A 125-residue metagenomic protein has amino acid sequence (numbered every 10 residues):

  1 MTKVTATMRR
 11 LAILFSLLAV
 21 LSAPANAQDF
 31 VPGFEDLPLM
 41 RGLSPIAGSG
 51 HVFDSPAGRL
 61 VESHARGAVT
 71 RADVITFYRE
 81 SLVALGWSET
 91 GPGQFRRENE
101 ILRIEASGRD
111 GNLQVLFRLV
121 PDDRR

Functional and structural regions predicted by a protein language model:
T2-T7, A25-R125: An acidic-aromatic pocket/loop used at catalytic or ligand-binding sites
A6-L14: Sec-dependent signal peptide recognition, specifically the positively charged N-region followed immediately by
L14-F15, A25: Cleavable N-terminal signal peptides
F15-L18, R124: Alpha-helical transmembrane segments
V20-P24: N-terminal signal peptide c-region/cleavage motif recognized by signal peptidases
